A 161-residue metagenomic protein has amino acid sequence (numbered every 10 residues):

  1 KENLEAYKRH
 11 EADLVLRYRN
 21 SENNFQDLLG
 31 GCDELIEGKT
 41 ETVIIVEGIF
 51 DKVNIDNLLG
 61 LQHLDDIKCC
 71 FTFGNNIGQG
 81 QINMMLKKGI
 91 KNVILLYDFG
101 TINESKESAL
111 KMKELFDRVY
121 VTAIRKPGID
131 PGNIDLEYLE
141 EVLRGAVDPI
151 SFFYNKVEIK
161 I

Functional and structural regions predicted by a protein language model:
K1-K88: Phosphate-handling DNA/RNA-contact segment within nucleic-acid enzymes
I45, K91-E104: Acidic beta-strand-to-loop metal/phosphate-binding motif
T72-I77, L96-T101, K126: Short, acidic/turn-prone active-site loops that include or flank metal/cofactor- and phosphate-binding residues
I77-M84, E104-K106, D130-I134: Short, charged, surface-exposed secondary-structure boundary motifs
N92, R118-Y120: Residues at the starts of beta-strands that form the adenosine-phosphate
S105-F116: Short, aromatic/basic amphipathic alpha-helical patches
T122-P131: Conserved beta-strand -> loop -> alpha-helix junction used to position metal-binding or nucleic-acid-contacting
L139, R144-I161: C-terminal or mid-to-C-terminal helical accessory/interaction module adjacent to the motor/catalytic core
